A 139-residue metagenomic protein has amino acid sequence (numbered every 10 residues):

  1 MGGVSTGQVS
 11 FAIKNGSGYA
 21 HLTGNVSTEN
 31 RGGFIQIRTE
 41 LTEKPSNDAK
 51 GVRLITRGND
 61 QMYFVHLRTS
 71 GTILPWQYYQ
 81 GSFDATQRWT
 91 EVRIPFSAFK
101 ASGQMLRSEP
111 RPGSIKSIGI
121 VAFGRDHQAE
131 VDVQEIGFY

Functional and structural regions predicted by a protein language model:
M1-Y139: Beta-rich carbohydrate-recognition modules and glycan-binding surfaces
